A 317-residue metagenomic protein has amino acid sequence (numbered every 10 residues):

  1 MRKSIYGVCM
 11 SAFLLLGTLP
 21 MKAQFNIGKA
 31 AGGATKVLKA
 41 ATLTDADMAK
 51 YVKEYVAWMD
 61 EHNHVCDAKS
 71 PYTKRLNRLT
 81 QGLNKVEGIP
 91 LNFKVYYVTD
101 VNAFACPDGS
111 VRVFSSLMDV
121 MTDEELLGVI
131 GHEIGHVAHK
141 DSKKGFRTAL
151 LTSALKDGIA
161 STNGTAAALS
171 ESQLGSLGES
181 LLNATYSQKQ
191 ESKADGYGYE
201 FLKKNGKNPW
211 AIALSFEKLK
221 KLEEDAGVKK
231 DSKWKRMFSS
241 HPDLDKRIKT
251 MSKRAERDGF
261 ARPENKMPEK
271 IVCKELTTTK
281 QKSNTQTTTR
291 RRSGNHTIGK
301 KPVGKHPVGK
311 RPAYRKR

Functional and structural regions predicted by a protein language model:
M1-C9: Bacterial N-terminal signal peptides that target proteins for export
C9-G17: Bacterial N-terminal signal peptides
T18-A23: Sec/Tat signal peptide C-region and signal peptidase I cleavage site
Q24-L151, K204-N205, E224-D231, E264 (+6 more regions): Peri-catalytic and regulatory segments of divalent metal-dependent proteins
A31, S142-S172, S176: Post-HEXXH active-site segment of zinc metalloproteases
A46, T165-F216: Metalloprotease/metallohydrolase-associated module, dominated by Zn2+-dependent proteases
A154, A211-D225: Acidic helix/loop microenvironments that form the catalytic cleft of cell-wall polysaccharide enzymes
A226-R254: Catalytic and substrate-binding regions of cell-wall glycan-acting enzymes that process beta-1,4-linked
